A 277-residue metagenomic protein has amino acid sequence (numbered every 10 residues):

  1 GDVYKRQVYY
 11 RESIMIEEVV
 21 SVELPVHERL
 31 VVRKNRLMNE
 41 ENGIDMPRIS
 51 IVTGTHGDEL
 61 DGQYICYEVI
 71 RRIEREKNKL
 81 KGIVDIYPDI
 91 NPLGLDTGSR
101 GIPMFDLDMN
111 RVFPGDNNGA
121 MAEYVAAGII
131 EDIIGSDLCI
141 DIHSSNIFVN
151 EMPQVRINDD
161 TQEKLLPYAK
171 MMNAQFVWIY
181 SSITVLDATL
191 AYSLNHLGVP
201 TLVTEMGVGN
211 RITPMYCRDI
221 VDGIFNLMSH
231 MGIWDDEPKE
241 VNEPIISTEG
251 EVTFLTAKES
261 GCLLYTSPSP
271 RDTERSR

Functional and structural regions predicted by a protein language model:
G1-Q7, Y265-R277: Single conserved hydrophobic/aromatic residue that forms the stacking wall/gate of nucleotide- or nucleobase-binding
K5-N35: Short glycine- and acidic-rich boundary segments immediately preceding or forming the N-terminal edge of structured
K34-D45: Short beta-strand-to-loop junctions in surface cap/lid or active-site-entrance loops
D45-M46, L60-D61, I65-T189, S193-M206 (+1 more regions): Active-site/substrate-binding loop(s) of hydrolase catalytic cores
H56: Conserved phosphate/anionic-ligand binding catalytic regions in large, soluble enzymes, centered on
A188-E237, E251: Active-site-adjacent mobile loop/cap segments within catalytic or ligand-binding domains
G232-S267, R271: Generic structural motif
